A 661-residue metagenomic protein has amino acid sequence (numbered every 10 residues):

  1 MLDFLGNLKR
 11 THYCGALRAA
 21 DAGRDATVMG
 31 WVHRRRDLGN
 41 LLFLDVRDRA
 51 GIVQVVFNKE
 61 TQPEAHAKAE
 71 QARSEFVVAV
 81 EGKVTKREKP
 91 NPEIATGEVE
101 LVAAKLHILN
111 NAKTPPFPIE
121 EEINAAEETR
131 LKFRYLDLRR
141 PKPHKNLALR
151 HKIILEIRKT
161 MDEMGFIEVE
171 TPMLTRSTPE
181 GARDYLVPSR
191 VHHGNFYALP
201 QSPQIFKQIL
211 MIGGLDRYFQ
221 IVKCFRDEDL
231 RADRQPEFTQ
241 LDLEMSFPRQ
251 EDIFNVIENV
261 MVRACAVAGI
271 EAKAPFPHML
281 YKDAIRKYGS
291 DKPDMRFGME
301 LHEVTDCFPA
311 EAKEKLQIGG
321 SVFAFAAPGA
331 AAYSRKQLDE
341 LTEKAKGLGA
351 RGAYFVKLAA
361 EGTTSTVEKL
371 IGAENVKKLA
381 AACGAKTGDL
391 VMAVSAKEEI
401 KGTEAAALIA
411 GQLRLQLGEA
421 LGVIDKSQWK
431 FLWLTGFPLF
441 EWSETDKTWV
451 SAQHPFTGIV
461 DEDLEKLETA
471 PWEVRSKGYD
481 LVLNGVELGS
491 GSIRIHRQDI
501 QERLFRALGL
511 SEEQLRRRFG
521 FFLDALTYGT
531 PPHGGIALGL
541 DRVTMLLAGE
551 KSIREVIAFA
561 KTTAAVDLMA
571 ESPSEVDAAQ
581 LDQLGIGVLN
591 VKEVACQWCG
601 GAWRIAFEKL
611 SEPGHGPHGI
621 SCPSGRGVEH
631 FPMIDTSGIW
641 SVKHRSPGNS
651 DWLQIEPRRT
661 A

Functional and structural regions predicted by a protein language model:
M1-A595: Class II aminoacyl-tRNA synthetase catalytic cores and aaRS-like
V594-C599, C622-G625: Short cysteine-rich clusters marking metal-coordination/redox-active sites
Q597, H615-H618, H644, Q654: Low-complexity, intrinsically disordered or signal/transmembrane-proximal segments
R604-L610, F631-T636: Short Cys/His-rich "knuckle" micro-motifs
F607-G619: Short linker/helix segments within small regulatory modules
P623-R645, S650-R658: Short metal-binding segments enriched for Cys and/or His
